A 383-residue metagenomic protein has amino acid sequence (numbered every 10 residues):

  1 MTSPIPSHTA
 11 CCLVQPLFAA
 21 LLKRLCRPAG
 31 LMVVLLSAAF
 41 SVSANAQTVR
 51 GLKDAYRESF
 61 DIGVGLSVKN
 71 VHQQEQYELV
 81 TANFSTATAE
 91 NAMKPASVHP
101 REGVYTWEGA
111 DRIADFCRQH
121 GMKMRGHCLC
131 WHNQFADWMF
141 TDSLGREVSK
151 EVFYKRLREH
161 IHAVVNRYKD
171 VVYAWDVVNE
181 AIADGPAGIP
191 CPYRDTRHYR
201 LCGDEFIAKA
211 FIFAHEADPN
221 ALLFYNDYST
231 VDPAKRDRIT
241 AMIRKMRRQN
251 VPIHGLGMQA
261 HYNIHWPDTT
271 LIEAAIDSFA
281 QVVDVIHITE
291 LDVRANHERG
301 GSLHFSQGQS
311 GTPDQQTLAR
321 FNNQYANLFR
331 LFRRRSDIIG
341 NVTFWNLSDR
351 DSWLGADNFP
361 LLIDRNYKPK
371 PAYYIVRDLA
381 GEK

Functional and structural regions predicted by a protein language model:
M1-T48: Bacterial Sec-dependent N-terminal signal peptides
Q47-T86, E90: Boundary/entry segment of secreted carbohydrate-active catalytic domains
R57-F60, S67, Q74, R194-H304: Noncatalytic carbohydrate-binding groove/subsite architecture in carbohydrate-active enzymes
I62-L66, T88-A89, M124-H127, Y173 (+5 more regions): Hydrophobic faces of well-ordered beta-strands that scaffold small-molecule active sites in alpha/beta enzyme cores
V68-T81, L157-V164, K235-M246, Y325-L328: Short, acidic/polar
A82, T86-P100, G109-F224, Y228-T230 (+1 more regions): Substrate-binding cleft and catalytic face of glycoside hydrolase catalytic domains, especially the flexible beta-alpha
Y105, G109, S149-H160, C202-F206 (+5 more regions): Soluble or luminal CAZymes and related metallo-dependent hydrolases
R167, D176, A181-L201, K209 (+4 more regions): Aromatic-rich peripheral "rim/lid" segments of glycoside hydrolase catalytic domains that contact and position glycan
